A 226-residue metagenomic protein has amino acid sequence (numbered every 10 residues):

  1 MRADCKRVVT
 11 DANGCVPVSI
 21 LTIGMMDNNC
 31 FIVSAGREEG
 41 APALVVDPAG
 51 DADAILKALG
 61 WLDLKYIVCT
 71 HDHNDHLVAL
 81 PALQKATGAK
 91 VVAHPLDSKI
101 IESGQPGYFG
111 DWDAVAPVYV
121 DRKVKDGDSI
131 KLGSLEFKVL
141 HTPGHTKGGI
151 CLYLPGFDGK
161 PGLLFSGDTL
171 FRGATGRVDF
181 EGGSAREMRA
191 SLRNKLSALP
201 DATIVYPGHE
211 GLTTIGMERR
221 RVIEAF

Functional and structural regions predicted by a protein language model:
K6-L62, C151-S166: Conserved beta-strand hairpin/beta-sheet module of binuclear metal-dependent hydrolase folds, prominently
P17-S19, K90, R122, E136-K138 (+1 more regions): Conserved beta-strand segments of alpha/beta enzyme cores
L21-I23, D113, Y119-D121, H141-H145: Short Gly/Pro-enriched turn/cap motifs at secondary-structure boundaries
V33, T70, T142: Conserved S/T- and glycine-rich ATP-binding loop of Class I adenylate-forming
G40, P106-G107, W112, S129 (+2 more regions): Metallo-beta-lactamase
P42, G50-L135, P161-G162, R221-E224: Active-site HxH/HxHxD metal-binding segment of metal-dependent hydrolases
V46, V91-A93, F165-S166, P207: Hydrophobic residues in well-ordered beta-strands that form the structural core
P48, H76-L77, M188-L192: Aromatic/hydrophobic pocket-lining residues that form the small-molecule binding cavity in soluble enzyme cores
